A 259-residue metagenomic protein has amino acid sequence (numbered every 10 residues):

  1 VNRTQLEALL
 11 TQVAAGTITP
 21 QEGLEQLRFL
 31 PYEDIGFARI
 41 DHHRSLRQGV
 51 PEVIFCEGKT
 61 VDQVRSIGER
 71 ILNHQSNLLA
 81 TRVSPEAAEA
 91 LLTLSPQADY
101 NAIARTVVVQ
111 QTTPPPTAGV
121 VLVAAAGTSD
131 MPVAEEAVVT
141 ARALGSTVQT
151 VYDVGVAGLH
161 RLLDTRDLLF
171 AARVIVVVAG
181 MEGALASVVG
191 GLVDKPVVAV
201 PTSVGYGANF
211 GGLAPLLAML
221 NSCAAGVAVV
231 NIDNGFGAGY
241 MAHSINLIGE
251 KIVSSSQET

Functional and structural regions predicted by a protein language model:
V1-P85, L94: Long amphipathic alpha-helical segments
D62-V64, D130-E135, L159-H160, A179-V188 (+2 more regions): Short glycine/serine/threonine-rich phosphate/pyrophosphate-binding segments that cradle anionic phosphate groups
I71-N73, A80-Q110, P115-P116: Glycine/small-residue-rich loop that forms an oxyanion/phosphate-binding "nest" at active or ligand-binding sites
A104-Q110, T147-L168, L213-A214, V230: Glycine-rich oxoanion-binding loops at beta->alpha junctions
A118-H160: Glycine-rich phosphate/diphosphate-binding loop of Rossmann-like nucleotide-binding domains
A125, R166, F170, V174 (+1 more regions): C-terminal binding/interaction regions
D164-T202: Glycine-rich phosphate-binding loop
